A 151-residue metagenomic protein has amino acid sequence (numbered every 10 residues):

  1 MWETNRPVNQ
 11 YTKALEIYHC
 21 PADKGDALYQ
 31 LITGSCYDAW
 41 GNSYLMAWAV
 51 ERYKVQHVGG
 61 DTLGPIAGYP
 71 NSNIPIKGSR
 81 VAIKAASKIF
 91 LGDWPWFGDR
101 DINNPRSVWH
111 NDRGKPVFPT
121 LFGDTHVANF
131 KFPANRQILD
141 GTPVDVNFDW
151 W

Functional and structural regions predicted by a protein language model:
M1-W151: Short, well-structured segments within or immediately adjacent to enzyme catalytic domains that line ligand-binding
